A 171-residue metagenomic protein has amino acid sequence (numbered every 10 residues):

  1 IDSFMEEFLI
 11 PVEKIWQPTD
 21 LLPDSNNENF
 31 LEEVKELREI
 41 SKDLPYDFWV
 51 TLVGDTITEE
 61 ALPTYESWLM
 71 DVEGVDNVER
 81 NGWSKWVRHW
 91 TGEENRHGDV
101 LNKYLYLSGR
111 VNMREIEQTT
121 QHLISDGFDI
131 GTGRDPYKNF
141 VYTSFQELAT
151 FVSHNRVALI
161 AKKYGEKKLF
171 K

Functional and structural regions predicted by a protein language model:
I1-K171: Non-heme di-metal
